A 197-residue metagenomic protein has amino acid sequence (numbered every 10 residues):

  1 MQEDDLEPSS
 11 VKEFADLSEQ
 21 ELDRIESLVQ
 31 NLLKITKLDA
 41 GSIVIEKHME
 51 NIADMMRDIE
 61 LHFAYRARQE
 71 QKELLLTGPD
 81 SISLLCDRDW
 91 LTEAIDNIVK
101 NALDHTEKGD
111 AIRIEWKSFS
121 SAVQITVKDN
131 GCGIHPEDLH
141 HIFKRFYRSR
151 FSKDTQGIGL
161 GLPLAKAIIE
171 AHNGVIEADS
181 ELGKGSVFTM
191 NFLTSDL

Functional and structural regions predicted by a protein language model:
S10, A40-I45, S83-C86: Conserved micro-motifs of the catalytic ATP-binding
Q20-I25: Short alpha-helical segment of the dimerization/phosphotransfer core of two-component systems
E46-M49, R68, E73-S83: Conserved catalytic submotifs in the C-terminal HATPase_c
G109-S121: Short beta-strand/loop element within the Bergerat-fold HATPase_c
D129: Acidic ATP/Mg2+-coordinating residue in the GHKL
I134-F146: Short conserved segment of the HATPase_c
N173-G174: Conserved glycine-rich
